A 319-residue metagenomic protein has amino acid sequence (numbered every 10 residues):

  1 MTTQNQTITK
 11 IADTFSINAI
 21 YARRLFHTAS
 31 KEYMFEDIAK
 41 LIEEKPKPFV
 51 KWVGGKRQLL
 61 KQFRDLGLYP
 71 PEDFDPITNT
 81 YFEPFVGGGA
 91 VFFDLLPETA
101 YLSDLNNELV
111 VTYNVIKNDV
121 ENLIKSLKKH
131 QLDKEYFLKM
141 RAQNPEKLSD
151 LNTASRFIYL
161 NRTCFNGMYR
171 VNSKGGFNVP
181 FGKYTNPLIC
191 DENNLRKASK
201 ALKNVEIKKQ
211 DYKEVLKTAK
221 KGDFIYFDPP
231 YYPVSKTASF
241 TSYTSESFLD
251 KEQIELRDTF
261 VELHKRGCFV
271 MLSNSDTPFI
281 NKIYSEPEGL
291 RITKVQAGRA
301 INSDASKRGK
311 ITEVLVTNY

Functional and structural regions predicted by a protein language model:
M1-Q6: Short, amphipathic alpha-helical "recognition" segments used to contact nucleic acids or chromatin
T7, I11-A12: Short alpha-helical "recognition helix" segments of helix-turn-helix
I20: Key DNA-contact positions within bacterial/archaeal DNA-binding proteins
H27-I42: Short helix-start
E44-L66, F74-I77, I116-T241, E255 (+1 more regions): SAM-dependent nucleic-acid methyltransferase catalytic core
I77-L132: Conserved S-adenosyl-L-methionine
D250-Y319: Long, positively charged, glycine-interspersed low-complexity recognition regions
